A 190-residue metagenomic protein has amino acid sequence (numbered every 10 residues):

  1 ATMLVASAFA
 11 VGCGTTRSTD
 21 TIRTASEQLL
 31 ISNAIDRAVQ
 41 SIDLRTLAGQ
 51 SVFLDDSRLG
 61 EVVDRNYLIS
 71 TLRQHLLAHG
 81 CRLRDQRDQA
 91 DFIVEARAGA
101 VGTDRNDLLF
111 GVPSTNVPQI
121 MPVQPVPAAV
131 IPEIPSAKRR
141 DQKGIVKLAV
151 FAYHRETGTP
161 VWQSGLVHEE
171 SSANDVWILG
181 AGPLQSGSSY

Functional and structural regions predicted by a protein language model:
A1, N33-A38, R87-A96: Short N-terminal helix-initiation segments at or just after the protein's N-terminus
A1-C13: Sec-dependent bacterial lipoprotein signal peptides
V5-A8, L44, R84: Structural motif
C13-C81, V101, G180, G187-Y190: A structural "domain/chain start" motif
Q74, A78-T159, V167-Y190: Surface-exposed short loop/turn segments
